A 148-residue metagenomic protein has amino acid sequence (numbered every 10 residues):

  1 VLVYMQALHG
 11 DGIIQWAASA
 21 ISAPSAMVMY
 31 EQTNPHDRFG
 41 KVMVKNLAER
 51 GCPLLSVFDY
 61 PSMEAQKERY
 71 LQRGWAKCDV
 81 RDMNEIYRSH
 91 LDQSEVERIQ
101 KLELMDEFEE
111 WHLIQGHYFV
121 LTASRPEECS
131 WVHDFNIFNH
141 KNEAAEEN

Functional and structural regions predicted by a protein language model:
L2-N148: Alpha-helical subdomain
